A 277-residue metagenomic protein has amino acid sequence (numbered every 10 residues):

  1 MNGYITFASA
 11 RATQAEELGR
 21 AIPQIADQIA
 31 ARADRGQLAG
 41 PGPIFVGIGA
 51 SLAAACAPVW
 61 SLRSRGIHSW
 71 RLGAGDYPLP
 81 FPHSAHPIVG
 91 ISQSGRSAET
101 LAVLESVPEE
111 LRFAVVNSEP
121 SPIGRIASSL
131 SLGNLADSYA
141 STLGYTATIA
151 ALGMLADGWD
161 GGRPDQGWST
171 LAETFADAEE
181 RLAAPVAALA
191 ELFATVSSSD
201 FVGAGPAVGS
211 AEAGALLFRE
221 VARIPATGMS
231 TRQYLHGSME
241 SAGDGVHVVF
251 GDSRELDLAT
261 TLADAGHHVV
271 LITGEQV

Functional and structural regions predicted by a protein language model:
G3-P41, L130-V248, L256-A259: Active-site phosphate/pyrophosphate-binding segments
L38-E173, A204, A242-V277: Glycine-rich phosphate-binding loops that contact phosphosugars or nucleotide phosphates
